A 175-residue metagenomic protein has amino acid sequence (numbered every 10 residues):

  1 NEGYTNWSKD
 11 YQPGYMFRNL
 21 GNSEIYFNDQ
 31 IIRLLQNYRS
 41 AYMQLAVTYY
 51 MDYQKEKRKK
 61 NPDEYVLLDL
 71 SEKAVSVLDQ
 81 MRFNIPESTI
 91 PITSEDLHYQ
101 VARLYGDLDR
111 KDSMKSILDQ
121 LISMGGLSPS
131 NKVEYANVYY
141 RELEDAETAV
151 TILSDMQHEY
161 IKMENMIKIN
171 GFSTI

Functional and structural regions predicted by a protein language model:
N1-I175: C-terminal luminal/periplasmic domains and tails of membrane-associated envelope-modifying transferases
